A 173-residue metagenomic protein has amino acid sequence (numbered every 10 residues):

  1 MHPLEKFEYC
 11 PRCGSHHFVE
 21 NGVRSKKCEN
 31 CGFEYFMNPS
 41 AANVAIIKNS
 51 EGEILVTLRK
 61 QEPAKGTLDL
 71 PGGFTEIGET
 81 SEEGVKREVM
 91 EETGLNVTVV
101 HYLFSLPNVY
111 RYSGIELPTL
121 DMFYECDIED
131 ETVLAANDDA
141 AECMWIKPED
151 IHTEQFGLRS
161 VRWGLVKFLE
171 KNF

Functional and structural regions predicted by a protein language model:
P3-F7, R24, A41: Short metal-coordination and nucleic-acid-contact micro-motifs, chiefly zinc-binding Cys/His arrays
C10-C13, C28-C31: Short cysteine-rich clusters marking metal-coordination/redox-active sites
F18-V19, F36: Short functional micro-motifs and their immediate structural scaffolds
V19-S25: Short linker/helix segments within small regulatory modules
N30-I54, F74: Conserved N-terminal beta-strand and adjoining loop/helix that marks the start of the Nudix/MutT-like hydrolase domain
N49-E91: Conserved Nudix-box catalytic region and its N-terminal flanking loop in Nudix hydrolases and closely related
T75-T98, L106-S160: Unchanged
R162-F173: Charged phosphate-binding loop/patch that engages nucleotide di/tri-phosphates or the phosphate backbone of nucleic
